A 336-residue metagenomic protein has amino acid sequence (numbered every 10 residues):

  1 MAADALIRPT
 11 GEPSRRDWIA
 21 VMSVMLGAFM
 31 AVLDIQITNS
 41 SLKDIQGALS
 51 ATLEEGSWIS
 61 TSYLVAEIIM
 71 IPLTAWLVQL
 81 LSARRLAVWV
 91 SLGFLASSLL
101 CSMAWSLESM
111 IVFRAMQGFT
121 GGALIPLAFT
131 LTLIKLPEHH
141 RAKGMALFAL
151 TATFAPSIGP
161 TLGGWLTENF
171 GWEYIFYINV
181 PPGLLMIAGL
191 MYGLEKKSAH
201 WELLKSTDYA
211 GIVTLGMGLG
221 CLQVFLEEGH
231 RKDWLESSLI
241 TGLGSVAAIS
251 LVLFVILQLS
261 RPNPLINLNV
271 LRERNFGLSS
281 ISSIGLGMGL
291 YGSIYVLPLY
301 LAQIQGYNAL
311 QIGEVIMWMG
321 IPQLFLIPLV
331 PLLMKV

Functional and structural regions predicted by a protein language model:
R16-W76, G171, S238-I240, S250 (+1 more regions): Transmembrane core module of solute transporters
D17-V24, A87, F94, M110 (+3 more regions): Hydrophobic alpha-helix/TM-entry signal in multi-pass membrane transporters
F29, V65, L99-L100, A115 (+4 more regions): Hydrophobic residues within the alpha-helical transmembrane core of Major Facilitator Superfamily
A31, S60-Y63, E67, F94 (+9 more regions): Structural signature of transmembrane alpha-helices in multi-pass secondary transporters
L42, A155-T167, L226, P298 (+1 more regions): Small-residue (Gly/Pro/Ala) motifs that create kinks and tight helix-helix packing interfaces
A48-L49, E54, Q79-L80, S102-W105 (+7 more regions): Membrane-helix boundary and inter-helical linker elements of multi-pass secondary transporters
L73-G211: Helix-loop-helix hairpins in multi-pass membrane proteins, especially solute transporters
E168-S282, G289, E314-V315: Hydrophobic transmembrane-helix bundles of small-molecule transporters
